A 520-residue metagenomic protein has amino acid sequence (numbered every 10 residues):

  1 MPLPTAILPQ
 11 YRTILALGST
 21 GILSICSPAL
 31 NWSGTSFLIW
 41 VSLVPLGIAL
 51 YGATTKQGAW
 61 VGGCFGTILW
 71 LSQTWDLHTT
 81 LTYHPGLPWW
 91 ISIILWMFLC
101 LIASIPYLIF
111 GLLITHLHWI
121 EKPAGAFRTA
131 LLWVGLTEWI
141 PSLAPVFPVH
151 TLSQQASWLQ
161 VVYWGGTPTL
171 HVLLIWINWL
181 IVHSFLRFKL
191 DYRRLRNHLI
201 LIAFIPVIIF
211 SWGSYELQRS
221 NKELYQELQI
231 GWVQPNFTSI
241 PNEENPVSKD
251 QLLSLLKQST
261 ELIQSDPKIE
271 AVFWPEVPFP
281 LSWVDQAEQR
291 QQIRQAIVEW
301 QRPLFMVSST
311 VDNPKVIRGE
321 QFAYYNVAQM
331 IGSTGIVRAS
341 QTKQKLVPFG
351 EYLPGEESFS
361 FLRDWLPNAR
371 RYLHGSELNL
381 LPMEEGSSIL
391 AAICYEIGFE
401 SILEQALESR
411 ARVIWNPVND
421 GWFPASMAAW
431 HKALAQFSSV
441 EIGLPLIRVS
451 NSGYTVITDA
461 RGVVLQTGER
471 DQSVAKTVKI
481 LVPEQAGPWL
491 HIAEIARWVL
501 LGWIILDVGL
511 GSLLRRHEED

Functional and structural regions predicted by a protein language model:
P2-Q218, P424-A425, S438, S450-T458 (+2 more regions): Membrane-embedded alpha-helical bundles of multi-pass enzymes that act on lipidic or dolichyl-linked glycan substrates
L217-I492: Soluble catalytic domains of enzymes that build or remodel membrane lipids, polysaccharides, and related
